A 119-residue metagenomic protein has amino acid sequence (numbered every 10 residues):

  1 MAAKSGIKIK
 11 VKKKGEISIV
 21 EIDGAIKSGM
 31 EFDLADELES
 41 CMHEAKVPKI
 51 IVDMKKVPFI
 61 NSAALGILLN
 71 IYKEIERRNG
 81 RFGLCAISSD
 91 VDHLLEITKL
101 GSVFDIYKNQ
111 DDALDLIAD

Functional and structural regions predicted by a protein language model:
M1-G6, D119: Short, Lys/Arg-enriched, disordered terminal segments
A2, V11-K13, H43, I97: Sterically constrained small-residue positions within well-ordered secondary structures of folded domains
S5-D36, M54: STAS-typified acidic loop motif
I26, Q110-D111: Residue-level detector of flexible, active-site-proximal loop/helix-junction positions within diverse enzyme catalytic
S28-F104: Amphipathic alpha-helical interaction surfaces in cytosolic regulatory modules
S89, D111-D112: Acidic phosphotransfer microenvironment of two-component signaling modules
D105-N109: Short acidic-hydrophobic, aromatic-tinged amphipathic segments that line or gate anion-handling sites
A113, I117-D119: A short, charged, amphipathic alpha-helix used as a generic interaction element across diverse proteins
